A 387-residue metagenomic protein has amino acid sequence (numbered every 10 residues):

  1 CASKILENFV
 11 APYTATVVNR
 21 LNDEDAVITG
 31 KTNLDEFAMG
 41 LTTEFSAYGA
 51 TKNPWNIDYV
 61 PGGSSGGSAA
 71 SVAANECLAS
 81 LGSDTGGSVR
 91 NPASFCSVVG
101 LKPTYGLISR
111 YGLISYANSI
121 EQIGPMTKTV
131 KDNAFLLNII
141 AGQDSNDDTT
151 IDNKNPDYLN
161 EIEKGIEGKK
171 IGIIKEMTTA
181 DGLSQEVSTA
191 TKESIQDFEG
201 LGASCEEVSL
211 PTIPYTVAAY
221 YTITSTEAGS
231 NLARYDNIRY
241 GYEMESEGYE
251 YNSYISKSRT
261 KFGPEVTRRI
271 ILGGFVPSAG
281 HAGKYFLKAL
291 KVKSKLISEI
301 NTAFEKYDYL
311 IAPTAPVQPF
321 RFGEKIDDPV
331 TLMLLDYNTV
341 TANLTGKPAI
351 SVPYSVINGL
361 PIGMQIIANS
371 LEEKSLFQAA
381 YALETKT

Functional and structural regions predicted by a protein language model:
C1-N8, Y285-F286, K325-P329, I366: Short glycine-enriched, charge-decorated loop/helix-capping segments at active-site entrances that position
C1-T85, E193-Q196, L201: Gly/Ser-rich catalytic/binding loops embedded in alpha/beta enzyme cores
C1-V10, T14-A15, F37-G40, D152 (+5 more regions): Short, well-ordered alpha-helical
Y13, V17, L183-A190, L334 (+1 more regions): Conserved alpha-helical elements of sugar-nucleotide-dependent glycosyltransferases
D23, A74-S80, T85-D181, S188-S204 (+3 more regions): Structural helix-boundary/capping segments
A26, G200-Y220, Y354: Short connector loops at secondary-structure junctions
N33, M177-T179, T212-I213, D236-L344: Serine-dependent amide/ester hydrolase catalytic core
